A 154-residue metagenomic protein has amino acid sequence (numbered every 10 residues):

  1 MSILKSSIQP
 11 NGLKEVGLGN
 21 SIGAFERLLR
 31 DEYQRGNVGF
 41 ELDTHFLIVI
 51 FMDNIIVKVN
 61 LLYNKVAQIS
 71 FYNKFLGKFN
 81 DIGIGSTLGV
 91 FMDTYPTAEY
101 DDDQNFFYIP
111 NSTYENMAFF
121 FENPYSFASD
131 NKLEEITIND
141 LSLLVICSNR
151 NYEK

Functional and structural regions predicted by a protein language model:
M1-K154: Short helix/turn-capping signatures at newly exposed starts of structured segments
